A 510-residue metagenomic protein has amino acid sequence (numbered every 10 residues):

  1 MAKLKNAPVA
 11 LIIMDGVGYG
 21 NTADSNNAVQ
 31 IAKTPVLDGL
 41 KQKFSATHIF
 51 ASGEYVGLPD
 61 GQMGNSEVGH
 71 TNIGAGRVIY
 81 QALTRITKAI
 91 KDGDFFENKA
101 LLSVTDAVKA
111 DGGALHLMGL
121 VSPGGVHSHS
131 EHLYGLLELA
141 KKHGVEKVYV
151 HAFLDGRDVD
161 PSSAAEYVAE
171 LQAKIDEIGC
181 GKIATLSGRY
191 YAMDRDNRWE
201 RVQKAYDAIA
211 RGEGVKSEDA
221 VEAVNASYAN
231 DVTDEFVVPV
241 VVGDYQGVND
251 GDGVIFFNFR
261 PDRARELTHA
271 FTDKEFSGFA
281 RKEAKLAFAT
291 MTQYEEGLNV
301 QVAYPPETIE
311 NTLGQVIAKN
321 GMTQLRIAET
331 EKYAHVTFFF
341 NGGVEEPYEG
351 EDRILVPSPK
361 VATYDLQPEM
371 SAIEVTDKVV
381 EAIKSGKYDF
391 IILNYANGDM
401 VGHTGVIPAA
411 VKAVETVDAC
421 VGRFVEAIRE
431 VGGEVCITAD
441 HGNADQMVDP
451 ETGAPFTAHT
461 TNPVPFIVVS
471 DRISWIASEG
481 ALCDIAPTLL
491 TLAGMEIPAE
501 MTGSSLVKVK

Functional and structural regions predicted by a protein language model:
M1-K510: Feature captures the catalytic ectodomains and active-site-proximal regions of enzymes that hydrolyze or transfer
